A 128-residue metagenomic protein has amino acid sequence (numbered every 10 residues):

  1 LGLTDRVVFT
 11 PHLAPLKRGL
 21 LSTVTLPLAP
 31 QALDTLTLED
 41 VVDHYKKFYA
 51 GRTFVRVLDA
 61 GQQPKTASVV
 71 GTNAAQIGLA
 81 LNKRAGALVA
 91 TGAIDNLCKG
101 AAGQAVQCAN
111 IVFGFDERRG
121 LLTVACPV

Functional and structural regions predicted by a protein language model:
L1-A90: C-terminal substrate-binding/catalytic lobe of Rossmann-fold NAD(P)-dependent oxidoreductases
Q76-V128: NAD(P)-dependent Rossmann-like dehydrogenase/reductase catalytic/cofactor-binding core
